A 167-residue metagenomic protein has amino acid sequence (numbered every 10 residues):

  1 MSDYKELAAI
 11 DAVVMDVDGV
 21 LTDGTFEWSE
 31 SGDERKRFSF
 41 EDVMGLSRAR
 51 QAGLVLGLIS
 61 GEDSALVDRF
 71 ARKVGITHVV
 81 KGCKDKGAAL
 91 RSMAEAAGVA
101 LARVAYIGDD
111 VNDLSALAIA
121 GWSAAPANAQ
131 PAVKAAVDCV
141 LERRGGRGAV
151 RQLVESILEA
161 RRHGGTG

Functional and structural regions predicted by a protein language model:
M1-A88: Alpha-helical substrate-recognition element adjacent to the catalytic core
G32-S39, K73-V74, H78-V80, G87-G167: Mg2+-dependent phosphoryl-transfer enzymes with acidic/Ser/Thr/Gly-rich catalytic loops
